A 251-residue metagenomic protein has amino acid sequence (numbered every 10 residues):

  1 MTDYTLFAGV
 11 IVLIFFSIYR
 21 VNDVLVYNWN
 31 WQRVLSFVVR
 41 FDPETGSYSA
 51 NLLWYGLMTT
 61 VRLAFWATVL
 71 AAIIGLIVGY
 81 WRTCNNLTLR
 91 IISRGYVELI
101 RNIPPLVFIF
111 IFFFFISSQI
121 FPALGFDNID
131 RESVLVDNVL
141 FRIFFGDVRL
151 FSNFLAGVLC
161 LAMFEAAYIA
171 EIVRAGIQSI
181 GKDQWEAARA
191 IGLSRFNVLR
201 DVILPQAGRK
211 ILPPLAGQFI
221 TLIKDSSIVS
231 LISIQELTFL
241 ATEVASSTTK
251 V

Functional and structural regions predicted by a protein language model:
M1-V251: Transmembrane alpha-helices and adjacent helix-loop boundaries
